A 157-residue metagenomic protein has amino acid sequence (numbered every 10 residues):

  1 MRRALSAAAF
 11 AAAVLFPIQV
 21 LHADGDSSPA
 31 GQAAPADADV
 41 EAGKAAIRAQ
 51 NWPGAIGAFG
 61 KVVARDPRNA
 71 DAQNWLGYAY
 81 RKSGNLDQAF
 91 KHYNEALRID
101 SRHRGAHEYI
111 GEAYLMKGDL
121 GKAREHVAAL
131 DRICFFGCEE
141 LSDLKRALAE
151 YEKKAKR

Functional and structural regions predicted by a protein language model:
A4-A7, G25-A36, R124-R157: Terminal, low-structured helical/coil segments at or just beyond the last alpha-helical repeat
A34-R65: Alpha-helical segment of the N-proximal tetratricopeptide repeat
A36, A70-D71, R104-G105, C138: Helix-start (N-cap) detector for alpha-helical repeat units in TPR-like alpha-solenoids, especially tetratricopeptide
R65, I99, R132-F136: Structural marker of alpha-solenoid helical repeat scaffolds
W75, Y109, D143-A147: Canonical tetratricopeptide repeat
